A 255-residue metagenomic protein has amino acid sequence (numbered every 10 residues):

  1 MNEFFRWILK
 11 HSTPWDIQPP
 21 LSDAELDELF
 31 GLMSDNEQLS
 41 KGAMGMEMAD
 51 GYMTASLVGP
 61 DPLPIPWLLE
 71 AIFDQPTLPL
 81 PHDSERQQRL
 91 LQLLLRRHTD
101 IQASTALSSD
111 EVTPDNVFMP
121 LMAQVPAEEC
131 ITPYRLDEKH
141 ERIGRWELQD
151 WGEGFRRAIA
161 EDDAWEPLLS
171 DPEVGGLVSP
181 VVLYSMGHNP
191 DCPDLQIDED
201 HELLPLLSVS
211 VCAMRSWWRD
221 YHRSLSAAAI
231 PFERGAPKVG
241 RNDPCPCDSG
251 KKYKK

Functional and structural regions predicted by a protein language model:
M1-K255: Acidic/negatively charged segments and metal-coordination signatures
